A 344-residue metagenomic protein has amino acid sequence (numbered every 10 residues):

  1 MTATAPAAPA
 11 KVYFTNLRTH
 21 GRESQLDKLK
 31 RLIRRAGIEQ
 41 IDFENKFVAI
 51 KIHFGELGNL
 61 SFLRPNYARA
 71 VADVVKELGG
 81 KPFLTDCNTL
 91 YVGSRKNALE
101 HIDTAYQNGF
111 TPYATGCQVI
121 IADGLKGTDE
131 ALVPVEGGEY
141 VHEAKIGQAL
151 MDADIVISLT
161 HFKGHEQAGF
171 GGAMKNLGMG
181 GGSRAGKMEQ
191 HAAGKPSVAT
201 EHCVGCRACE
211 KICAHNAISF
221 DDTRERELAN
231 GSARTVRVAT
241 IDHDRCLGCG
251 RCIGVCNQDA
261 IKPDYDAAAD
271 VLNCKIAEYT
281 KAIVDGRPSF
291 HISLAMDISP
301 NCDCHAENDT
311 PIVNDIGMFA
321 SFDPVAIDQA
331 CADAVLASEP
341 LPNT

Functional and structural regions predicted by a protein language model:
M1: Anion-coordinating catalytic cores for phosphoryl-, nucleotidyl-, and glycosidic chemistry
A5-Y67, V74, L78-D86, Y91-T344: Extended, low-polarity segments enriched in aliphatic/aromatic residues
